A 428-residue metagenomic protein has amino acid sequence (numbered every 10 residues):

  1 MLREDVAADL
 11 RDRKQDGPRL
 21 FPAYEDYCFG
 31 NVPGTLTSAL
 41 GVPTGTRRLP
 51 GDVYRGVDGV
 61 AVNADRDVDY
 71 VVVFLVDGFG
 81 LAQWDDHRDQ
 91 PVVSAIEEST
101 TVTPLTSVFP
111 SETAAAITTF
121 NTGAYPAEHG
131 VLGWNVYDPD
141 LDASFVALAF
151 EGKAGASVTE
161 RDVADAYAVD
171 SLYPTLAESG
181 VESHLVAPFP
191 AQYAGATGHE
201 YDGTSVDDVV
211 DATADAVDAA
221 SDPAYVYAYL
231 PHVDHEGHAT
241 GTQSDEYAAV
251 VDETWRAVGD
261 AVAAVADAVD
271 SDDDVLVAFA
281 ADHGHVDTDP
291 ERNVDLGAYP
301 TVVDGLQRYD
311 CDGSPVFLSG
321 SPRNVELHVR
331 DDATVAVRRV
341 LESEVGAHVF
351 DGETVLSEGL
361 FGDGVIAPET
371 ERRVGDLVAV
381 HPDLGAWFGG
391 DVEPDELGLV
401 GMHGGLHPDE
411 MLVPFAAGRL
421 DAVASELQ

Functional and structural regions predicted by a protein language model:
M1-V53, R88-T101, T106-T242, V250: His/Asp/Glu-rich, glycine-adjacent segments that coordinate divalent cations and/or stabilize oxyanion chemistry on
G51-V68, A266-S271: A short acidic-Thr-Gly-centered motif at the start of a beta-strand
Y70-Q83: N-terminal accessory alpha/beta regions
F79, Q243, H283-G284: Catalytic metal-binding/acid-base residues of hydrolase active sites
E98-I117, G305-V325, E393: A short, conserved beta-to-alpha structural element at the edge of catalytic cores that scaffolds binding
V233-V275: A long, amphipathic alpha-helix that forms part of the scaffold/cap immediately adjacent to metal-dependent active
H283-S321, L399-P408: Histidine-centered active-site microenvironments of extracellular/periplasmic hydrolases and transferases
S314-Q428: Active-site neighborhoods of enzymes that stabilize oxyanions during catalysis
